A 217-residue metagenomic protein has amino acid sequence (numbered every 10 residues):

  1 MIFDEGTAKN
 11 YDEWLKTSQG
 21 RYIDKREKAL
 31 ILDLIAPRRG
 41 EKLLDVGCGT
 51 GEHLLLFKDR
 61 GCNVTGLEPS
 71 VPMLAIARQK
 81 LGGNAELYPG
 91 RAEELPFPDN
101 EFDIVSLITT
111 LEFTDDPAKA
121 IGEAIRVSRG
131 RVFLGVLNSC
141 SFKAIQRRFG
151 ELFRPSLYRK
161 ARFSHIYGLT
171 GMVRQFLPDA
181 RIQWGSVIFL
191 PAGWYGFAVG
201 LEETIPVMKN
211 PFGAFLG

Functional and structural regions predicted by a protein language model:
M1-R38, E52: Conserved class I S-adenosyl-L-methionine
L44, T50-E94: Class I SAM-dependent methyltransferase SAM/SAH-binding core
S106: A conserved beta-strand element that flanks and buttresses the S-adenosyl-L-methionine
T109-E112: Short catalytic micro-motifs in class I SAM-dependent methyltransferases
A118-V132: A short glycine-rich, Lys/Arg-flanked "PGG" loop and its adjoining helix->strand segment in the class I
G130-K160: Conserved class I S-adenosyl-L-methionine
K160-G185: Short alpha-helix
R181-G217: A C-terminal cap/extension of S-adenosyl-L-methionine-dependent methyltransferases that defines the acceptor-substrate
